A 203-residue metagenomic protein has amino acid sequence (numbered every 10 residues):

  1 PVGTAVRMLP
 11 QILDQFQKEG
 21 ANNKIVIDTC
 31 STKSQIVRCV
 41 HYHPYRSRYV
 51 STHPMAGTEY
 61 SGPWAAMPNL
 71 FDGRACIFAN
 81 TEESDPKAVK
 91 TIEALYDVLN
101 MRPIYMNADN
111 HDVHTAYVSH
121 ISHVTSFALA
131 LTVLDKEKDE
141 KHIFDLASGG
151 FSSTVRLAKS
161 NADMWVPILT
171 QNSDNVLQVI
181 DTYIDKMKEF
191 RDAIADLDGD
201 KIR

Functional and structural regions predicted by a protein language model:
P1-T4, C30, N80: Glycine-rich, N-terminal phosphate-binding loop of Rossmann-like dinucleotide-binding domains
L9-W64: Rossmann-like NAD(P)(H) cofactor-binding subdomain of soluble oxidoreductases
S31-K33, P54-E59, E82, N110 (+5 more regions): Glycine-rich beta-alpha junction loops
T58-C76: Predominantly a Rossmann-like dinucleotide-binding segment in NAD(P)-dependent oxidoreductases
L70-L157: Internal alpha-helical scaffold of NAD(P)-dependent oxidoreductase catalytic cores
E140-R203: Interdomain hinge/lid region at the active-site interface of Rossmann-like NAD(P)-dependent oxidoreductases
